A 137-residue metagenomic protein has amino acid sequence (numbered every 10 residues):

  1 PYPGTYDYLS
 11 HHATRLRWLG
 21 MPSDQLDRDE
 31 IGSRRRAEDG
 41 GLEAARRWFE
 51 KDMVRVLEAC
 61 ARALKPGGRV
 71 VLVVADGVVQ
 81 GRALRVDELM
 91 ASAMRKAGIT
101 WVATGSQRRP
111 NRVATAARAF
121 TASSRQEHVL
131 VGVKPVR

Functional and structural regions predicted by a protein language model:
P1-R137: Class I S-adenosyl-L-methionine-dependent methyltransferase catalytic core
